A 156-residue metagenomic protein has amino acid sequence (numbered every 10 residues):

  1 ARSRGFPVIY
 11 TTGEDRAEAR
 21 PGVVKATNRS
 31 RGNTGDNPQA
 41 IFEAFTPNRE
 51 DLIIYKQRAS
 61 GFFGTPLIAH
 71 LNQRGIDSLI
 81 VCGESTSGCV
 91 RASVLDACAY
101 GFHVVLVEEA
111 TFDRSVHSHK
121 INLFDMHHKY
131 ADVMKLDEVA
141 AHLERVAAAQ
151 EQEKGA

Functional and structural regions predicted by a protein language model:
A1-I76: Active-site alpha/beta core segments
R2-S3, C98-Y100, H127: Anion (oxyanion) recognition and catalysis
G5-V8, V104-L106, V133: Hydrophobic beta-strand scaffold residues
I80-G83, G101-V116: A short glycine-rich beta-strand->turn/loop micro-motif centered on a GG-aromatic cluster
T86-S93: Short glycine/serine/threonine-rich phosphate/pyrophosphate-binding segments that cradle anionic phosphate groups
D113-H128: Active-site-proximal loop->helix
A131-A156: A charged, well-structured terminal subsegment
